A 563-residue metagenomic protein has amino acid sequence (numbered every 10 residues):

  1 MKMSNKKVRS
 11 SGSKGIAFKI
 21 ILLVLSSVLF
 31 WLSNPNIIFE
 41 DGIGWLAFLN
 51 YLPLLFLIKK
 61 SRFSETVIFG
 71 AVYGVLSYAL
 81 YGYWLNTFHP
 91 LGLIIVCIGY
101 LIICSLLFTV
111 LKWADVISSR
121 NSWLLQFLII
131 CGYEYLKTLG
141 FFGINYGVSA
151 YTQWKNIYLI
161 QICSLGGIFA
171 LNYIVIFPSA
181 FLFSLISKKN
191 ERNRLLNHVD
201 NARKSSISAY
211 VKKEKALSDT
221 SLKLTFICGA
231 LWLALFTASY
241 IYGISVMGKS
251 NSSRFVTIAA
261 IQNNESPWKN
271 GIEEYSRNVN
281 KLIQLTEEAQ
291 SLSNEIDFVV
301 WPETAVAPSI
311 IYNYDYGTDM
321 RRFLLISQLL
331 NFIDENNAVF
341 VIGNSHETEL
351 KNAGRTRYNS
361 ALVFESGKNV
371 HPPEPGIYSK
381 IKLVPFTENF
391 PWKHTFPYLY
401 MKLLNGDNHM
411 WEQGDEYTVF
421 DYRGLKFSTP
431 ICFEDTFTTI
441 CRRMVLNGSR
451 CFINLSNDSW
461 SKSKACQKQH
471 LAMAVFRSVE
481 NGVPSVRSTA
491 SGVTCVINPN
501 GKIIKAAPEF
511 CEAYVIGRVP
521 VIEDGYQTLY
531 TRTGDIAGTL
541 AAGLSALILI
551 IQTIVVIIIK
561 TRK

Functional and structural regions predicted by a protein language model:
K2-V246, S463, A474, T489 (+2 more regions): Membrane-embedded alpha-helical bundles of multi-pass enzymes that act on lipidic or dolichyl-linked glycan substrates
I38-P53, Q262-N263, E295-D315, S449 (+1 more regions): Short, conserved active-site loops that position catalytic residues or coordinate cofactors/metal ions across diverse
L85-L91, L136-I168, G354-T438: Active-site catalytic loop in hydrolytic enzyme cores
T87, P308-S309, E349-L350, W460-S463: Short, solvent-exposed loop/turn segments at secondary-structure junctions
F127-L128, V306, T318-F340, T395 (+2 more regions): CN hydrolase (nitrilase-like) catalytic-core segments centered on the catalytic cysteine and neighboring Lys/Glu
Y242-P385, F420-R423, T429, F433-D435: Soluble catalytic regions of membrane-associated enzymes that act on cell-envelope and secretory-pathway components
N294-E295, N389, P484: C-terminal luminal/periplasmic domains and tails of membrane-associated envelope-modifying transferases
N359-V363, T418, G492-I497, V515-G517: Short beta-strand scaffold segments in enzyme catalytic cores
